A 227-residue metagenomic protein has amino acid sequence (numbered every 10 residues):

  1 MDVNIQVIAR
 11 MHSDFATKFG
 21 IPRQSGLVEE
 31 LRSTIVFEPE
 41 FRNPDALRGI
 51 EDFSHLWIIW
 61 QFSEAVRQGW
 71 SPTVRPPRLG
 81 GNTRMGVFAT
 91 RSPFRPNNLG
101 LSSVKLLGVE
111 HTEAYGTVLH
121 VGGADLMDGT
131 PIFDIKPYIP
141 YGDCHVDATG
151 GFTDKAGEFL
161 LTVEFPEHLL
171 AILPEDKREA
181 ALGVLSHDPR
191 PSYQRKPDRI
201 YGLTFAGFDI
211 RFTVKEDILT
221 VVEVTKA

Functional and structural regions predicted by a protein language model:
M1-L99, H111-A227: Mixed-charge, low-complexity intrinsically disordered regions
V104-L107: Conserved positions in beta-strands of structured domains
